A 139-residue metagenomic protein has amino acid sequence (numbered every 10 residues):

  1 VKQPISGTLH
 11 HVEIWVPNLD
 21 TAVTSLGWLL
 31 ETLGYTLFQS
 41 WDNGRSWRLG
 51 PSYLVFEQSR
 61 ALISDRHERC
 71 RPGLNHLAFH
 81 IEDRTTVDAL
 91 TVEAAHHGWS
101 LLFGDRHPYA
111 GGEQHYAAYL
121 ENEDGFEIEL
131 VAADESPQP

Functional and structural regions predicted by a protein language model:
V1-V23, L77, D134-P139: N-terminal beta-strand motif that seeds the catalytic metal site of vicinal oxygen chelate
K2-S6, L49-E82, D88-A89: Long, continuous compositionally biased terminal/linker segments
E13-Q58: Core segments of cupin and vicinal oxygen chelate
V16-T24, A78-D124: Vicinal oxygen chelate
R60-R66, G104, P137-P139: A short, acidic/glycine-rich surface segment
G111-E113, L130-P137: Short beta->alpha transition motifs characteristic of CBS
E127: Glycine-rich acetyl-CoA-binding "A-motif" of GNAT/NAT acetyltransferases
